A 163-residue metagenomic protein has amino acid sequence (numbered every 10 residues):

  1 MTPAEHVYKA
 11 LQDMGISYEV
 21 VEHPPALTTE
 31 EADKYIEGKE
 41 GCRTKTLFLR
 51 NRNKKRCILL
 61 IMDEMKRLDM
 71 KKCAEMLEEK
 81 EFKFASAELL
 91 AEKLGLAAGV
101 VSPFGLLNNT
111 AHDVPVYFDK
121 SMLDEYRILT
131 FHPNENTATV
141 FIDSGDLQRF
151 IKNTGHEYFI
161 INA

Functional and structural regions predicted by a protein language model:
M1-A163: Extended, low-hydrophobicity, polar/charged segments
